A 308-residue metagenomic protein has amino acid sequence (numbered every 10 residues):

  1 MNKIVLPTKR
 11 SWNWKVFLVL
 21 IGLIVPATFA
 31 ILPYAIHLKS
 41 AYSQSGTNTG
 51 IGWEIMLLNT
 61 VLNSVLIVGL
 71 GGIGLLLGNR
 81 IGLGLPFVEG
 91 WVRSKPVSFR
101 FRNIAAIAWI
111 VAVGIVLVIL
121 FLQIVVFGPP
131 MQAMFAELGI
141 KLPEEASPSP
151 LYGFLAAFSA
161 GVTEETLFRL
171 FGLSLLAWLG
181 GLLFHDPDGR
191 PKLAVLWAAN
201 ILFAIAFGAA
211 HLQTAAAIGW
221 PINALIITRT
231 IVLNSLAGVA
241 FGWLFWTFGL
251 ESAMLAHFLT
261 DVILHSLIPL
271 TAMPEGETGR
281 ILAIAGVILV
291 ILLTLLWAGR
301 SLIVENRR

Functional and structural regions predicted by a protein language model:
M1-P33, A41-G46: Generic N-terminal amphipathic/basic segments
N2-V5, V304-R308: Short, charged juxtamembrane terminal tails flanking transmembrane helices
I4-G22, L57-S64, K95-V113: Alpha-helical transmembrane segments and their helix-start/interface "positive-inside/aromatic belt" motifs in integral
I21-A41, G71-R80, I119-V125: Alpha-helical transmembrane segments of multi-pass membrane proteins
I21-V25, T60-V68, G72, A105-L117 (+7 more regions): Alpha-helical transmembrane spans of integral membrane proteins, capturing the lipid-embedded, hydrophobic core of TM
I36-L77, M134-S147, L151-G153: Alpha-helical transmembrane segments in multi-pass membrane proteins
G82-T166, L175-R190: Juxtamembrane helix-loop-helix connectors linking adjacent transmembrane helices in multi-pass membrane enzymes
L151-R307: Transmembrane helix-loop-helix hairpins at the membrane interface of multi-pass integral membrane proteins
